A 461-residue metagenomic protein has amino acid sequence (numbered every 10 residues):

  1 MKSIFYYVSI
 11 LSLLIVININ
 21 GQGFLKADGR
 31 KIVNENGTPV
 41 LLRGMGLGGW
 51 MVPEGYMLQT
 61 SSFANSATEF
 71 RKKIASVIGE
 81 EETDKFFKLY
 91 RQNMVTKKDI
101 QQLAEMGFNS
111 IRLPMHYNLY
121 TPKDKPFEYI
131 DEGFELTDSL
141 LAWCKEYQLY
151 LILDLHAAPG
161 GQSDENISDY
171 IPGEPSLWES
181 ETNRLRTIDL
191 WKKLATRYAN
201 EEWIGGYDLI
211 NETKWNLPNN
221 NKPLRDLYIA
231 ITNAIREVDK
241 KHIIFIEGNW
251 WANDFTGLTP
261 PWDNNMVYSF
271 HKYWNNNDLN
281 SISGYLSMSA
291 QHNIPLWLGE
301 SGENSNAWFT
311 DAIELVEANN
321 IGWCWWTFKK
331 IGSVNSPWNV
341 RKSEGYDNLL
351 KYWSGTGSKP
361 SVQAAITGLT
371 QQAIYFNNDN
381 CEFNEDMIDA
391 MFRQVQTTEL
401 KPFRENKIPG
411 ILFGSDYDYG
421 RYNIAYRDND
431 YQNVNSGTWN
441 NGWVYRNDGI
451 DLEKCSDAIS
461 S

Functional and structural regions predicted by a protein language model:
M1-Q22: Bacterial Sec-dependent N-terminal signal peptides
F24, L185-K330, N335-N348: Extracellular glycoside hydrolase catalytic/binding regions
A27-N34, P39-L42, L47-I243, G248-T256: Active-site mouth of glycoside hydrolases
L41, W50-M57, N277-D278, S333-V334 (+1 more regions): Short, solvent-exposed loop/turn elements at domain surfaces
Q59-E69, I282-L286, I424-W439: Short, polar loop/linker segments at the starts of domains and inter-domain junctions
W308-K407, Y431: Aromatic-rich peripheral "rim/lid" segments of glycoside hydrolase catalytic domains that contact and position glycan
D389-S461: Extracytoplasmic
